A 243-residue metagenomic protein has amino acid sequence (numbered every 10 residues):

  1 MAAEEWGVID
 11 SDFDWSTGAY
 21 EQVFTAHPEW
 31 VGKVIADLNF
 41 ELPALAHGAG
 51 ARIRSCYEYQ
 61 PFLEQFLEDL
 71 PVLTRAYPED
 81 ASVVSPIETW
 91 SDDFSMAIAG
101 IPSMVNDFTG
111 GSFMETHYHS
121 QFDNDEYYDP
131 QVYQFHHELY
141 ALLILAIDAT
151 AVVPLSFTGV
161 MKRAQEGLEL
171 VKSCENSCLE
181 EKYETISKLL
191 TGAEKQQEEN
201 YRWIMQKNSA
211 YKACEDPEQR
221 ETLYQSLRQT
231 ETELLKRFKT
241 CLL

Functional and structural regions predicted by a protein language model:
M1-A2, G111, Q196, E218: Generic low-polarity alpha-helical segments
M1-Q60: Acidic/histidine-rich catalytic neighborhood of metal-dependent amide-processing enzymes
T17, G32, Y57, P61 (+3 more regions): Generic alpha-helical secondary structure signal
T17-P28, Y59-L63, A97-G110, K172-K188: Short, Lys/Arg-enriched charge-dense amphipathic segments
I35, P43-R163, Q229, E233-K236 (+1 more regions): Active-site-adjacent substrate-binding region of metalloamidase/peptidase-like peptide-processing proteins
E126-A210: Charged, amphipathic alpha-helical linkers/stalks
I186-K195, E199-L243: Extended non-globular C-terminal regions
